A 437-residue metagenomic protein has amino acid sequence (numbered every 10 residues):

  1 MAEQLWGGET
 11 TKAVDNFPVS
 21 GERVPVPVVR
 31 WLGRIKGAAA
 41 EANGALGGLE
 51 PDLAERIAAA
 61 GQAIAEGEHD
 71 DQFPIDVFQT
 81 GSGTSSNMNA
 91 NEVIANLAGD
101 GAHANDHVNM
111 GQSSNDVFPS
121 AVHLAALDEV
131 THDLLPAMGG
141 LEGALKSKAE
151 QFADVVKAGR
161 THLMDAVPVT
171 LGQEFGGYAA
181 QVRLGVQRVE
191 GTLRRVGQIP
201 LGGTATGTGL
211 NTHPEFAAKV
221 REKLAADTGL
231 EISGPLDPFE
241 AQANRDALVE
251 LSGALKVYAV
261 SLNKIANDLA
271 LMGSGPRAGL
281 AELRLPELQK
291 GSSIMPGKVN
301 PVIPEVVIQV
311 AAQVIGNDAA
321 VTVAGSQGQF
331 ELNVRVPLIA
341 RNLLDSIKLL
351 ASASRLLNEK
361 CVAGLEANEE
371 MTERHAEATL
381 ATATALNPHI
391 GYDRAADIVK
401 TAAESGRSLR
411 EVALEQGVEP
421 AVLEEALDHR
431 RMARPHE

Functional and structural regions predicted by a protein language model:
M1-E437: Conserved, well-structured ligand/cofactor-binding cores
